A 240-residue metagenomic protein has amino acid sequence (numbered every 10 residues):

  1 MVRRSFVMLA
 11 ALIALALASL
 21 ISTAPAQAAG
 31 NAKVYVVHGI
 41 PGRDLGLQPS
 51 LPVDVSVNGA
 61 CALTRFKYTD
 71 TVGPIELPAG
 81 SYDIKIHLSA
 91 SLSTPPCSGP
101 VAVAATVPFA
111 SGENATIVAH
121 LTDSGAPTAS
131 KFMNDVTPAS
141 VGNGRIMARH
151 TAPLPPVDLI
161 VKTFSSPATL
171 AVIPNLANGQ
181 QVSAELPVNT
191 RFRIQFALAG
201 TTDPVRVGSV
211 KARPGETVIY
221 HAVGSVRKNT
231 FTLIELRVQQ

Functional and structural regions predicted by a protein language model:
M1-A10: Bacterial N-terminal signal peptides that target proteins for export
A10-S19: Bacterial N-terminal signal peptides
T23-Q240: Intrinsically disordered, low-complexity polar regions and short flexible loop motifs
